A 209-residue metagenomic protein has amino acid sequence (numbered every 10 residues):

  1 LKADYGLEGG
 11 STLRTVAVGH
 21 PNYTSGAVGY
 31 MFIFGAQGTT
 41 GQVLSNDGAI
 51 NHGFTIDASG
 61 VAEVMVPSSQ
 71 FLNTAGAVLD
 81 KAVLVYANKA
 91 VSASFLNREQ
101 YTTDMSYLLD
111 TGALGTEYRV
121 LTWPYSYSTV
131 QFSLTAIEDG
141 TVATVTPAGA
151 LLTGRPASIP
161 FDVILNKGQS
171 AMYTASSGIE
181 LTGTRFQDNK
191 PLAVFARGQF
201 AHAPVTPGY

Functional and structural regions predicted by a protein language model:
L1-Y209: Conserved functional hotspot residues at active sites or interaction interfaces
